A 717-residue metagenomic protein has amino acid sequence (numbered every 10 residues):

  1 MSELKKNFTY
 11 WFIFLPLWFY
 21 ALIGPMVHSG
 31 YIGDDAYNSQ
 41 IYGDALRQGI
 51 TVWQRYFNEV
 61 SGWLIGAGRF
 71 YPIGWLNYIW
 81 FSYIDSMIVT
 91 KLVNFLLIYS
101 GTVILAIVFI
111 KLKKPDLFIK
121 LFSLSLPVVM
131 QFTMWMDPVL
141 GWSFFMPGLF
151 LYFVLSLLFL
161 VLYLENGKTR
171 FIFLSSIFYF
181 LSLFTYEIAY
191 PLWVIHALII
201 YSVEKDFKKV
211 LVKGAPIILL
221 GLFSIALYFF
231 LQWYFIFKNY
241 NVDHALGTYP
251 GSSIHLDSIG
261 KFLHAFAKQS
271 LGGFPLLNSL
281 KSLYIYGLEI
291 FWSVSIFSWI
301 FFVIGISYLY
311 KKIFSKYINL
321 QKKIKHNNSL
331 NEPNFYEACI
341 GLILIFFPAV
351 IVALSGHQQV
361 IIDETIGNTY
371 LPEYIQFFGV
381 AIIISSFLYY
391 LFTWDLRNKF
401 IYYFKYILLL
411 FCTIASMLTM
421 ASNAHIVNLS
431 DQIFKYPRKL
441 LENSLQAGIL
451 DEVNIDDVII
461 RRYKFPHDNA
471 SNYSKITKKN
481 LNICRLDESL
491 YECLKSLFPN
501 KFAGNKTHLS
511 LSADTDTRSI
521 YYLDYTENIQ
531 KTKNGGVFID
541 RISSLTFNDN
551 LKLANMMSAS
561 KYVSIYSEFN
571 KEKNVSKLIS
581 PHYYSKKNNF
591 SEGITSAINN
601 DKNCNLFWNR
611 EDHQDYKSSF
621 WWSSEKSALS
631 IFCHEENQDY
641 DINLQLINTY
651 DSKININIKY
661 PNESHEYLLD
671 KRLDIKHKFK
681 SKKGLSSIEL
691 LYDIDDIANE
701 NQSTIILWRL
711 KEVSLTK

Functional and structural regions predicted by a protein language model:
K6-P72, Y78-I79, Y83-L117, F235-N334 (+1 more regions): Intrinsically disordered, polar/acidic, low-complexity terminal segments
F109-F132, F150-L151: Transmembrane-helix signature of polytopic, membrane-embedded enzymes that assemble or transfer cell-envelope glycans
F145-L149, S355-L391: Hydrophobic/aromatic-rich transmembrane helices and adjacent perimembrane loops
F153-I172: Membrane-interface transmembrane helices that cradle and orient dolichyl/undecaprenyl
F171-Y186: Membrane-interface alpha helices of multi-pass inner-membrane proteins
P191-A226, F230: Perimembrane helix-loop-helix junctions
I218-L222, N334-A338, L388-A421: Signature aromatic-anchored transmembrane alpha helix within multi-pass, membrane-resident enzymes that catalyze glycan
Y525, I529, G535, R541-M557 (+1 more regions): Basic, ligand-binding patches in group-transfer machinery, especially extracytoplasmic/periplasmic segments
